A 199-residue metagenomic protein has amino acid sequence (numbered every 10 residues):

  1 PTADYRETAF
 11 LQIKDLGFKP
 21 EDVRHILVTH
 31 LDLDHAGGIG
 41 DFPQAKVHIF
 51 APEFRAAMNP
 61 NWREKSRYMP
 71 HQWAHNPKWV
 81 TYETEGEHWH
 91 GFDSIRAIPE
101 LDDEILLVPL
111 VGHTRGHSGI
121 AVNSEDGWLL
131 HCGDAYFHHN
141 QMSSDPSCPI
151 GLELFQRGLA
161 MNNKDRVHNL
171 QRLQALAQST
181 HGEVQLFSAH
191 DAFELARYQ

Functional and structural regions predicted by a protein language model:
P1-L11, D126-Q199: Cap/insert and terminal regions of metallo-dependent hydrolase folds
T2-F18, D22, A51-P109, G158-H181: Metallo-beta-lactamase
E21, G37, D41-Q44, T81-S143: Catalytic core of the metallo-beta-lactamase
V23-D34: Metallo-beta-lactamase
R24, A45, V184: Conserved acidic residues
L31, E53, G112-T114, G133-A135 (+1 more regions): Active-site metal-binding loops of divalent metal-dependent hydrolases
F42-V47, M58: Short acidic, glycine/proline-enriched helix-loop-strand junctions
